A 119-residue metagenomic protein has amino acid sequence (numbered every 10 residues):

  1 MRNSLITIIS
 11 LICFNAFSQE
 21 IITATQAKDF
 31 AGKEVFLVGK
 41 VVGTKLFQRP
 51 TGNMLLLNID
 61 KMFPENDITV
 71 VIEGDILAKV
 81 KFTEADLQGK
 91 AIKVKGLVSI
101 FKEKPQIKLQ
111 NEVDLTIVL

Functional and structural regions predicted by a protein language model:
M1-L5: Positively charged n-region of N-terminal signal peptides that target proteins for export
T7-S10: Intrinsically disordered, low-complexity, mixed-charge
C13-N15: N-terminal signal peptide c-region/cleavage motif recognized by signal peptidases
F17-L119: OB-fold and OB-like single-stranded nucleic-acid-recognition modules and their adjacent interaction interfaces
